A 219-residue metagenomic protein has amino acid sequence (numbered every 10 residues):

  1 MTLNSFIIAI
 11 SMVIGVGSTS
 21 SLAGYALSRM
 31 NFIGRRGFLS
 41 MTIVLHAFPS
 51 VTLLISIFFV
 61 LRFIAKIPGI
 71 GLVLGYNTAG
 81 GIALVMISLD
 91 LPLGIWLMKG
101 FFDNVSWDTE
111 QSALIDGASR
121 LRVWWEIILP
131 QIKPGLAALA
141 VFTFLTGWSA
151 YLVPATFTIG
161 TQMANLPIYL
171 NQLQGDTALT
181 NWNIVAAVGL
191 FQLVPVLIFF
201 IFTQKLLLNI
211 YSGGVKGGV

Functional and structural regions predicted by a protein language model:
M1-V219: A hydrophobic, multi-pass inner-membrane permease signature
